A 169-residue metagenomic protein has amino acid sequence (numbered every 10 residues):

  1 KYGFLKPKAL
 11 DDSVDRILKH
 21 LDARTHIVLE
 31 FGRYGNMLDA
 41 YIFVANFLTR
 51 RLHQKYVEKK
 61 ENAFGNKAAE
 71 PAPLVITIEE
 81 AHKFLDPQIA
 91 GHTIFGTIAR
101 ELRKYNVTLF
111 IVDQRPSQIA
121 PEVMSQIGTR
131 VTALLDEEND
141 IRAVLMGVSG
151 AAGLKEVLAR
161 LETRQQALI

Functional and structural regions predicted by a protein language model:
K1-T97, T163, A167-I169: P-loop NTPase motor domains
G96-I169: Conserved ATP-driven motor cores of ASCE-family P-loop NTPases powering translocation/secretion/packaging/pilus
